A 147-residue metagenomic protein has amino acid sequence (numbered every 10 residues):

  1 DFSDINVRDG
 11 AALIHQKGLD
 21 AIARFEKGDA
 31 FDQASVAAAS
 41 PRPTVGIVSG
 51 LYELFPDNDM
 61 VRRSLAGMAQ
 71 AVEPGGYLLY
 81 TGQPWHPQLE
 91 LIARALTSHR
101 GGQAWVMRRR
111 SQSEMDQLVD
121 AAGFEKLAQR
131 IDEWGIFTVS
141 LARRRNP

Functional and structural regions predicted by a protein language model:
D1-D32: Class I SAM-dependent methyltransferase SAM/SAH-binding core
D32-P41: Short conserved loop adjoining the S-adenosyl-L-methionine
G46-G50: A conserved beta-strand element that flanks and buttresses the S-adenosyl-L-methionine
V61-P74: A short glycine-rich, Lys/Arg-flanked "PGG" loop and its adjoining helix->strand segment in the class I
P74-Q83: Conserved beta-strand signature within the Rossmann-like core of class I S-adenosyl-L-methionine
P87-W105: Short, glycine-/aromatic-enriched active-site segment of Class I SAM-dependent methyltransferases
V106-G123: Short alpha-helix
A122-P147: Core SAM-dependent methyltransferase catalytic element
